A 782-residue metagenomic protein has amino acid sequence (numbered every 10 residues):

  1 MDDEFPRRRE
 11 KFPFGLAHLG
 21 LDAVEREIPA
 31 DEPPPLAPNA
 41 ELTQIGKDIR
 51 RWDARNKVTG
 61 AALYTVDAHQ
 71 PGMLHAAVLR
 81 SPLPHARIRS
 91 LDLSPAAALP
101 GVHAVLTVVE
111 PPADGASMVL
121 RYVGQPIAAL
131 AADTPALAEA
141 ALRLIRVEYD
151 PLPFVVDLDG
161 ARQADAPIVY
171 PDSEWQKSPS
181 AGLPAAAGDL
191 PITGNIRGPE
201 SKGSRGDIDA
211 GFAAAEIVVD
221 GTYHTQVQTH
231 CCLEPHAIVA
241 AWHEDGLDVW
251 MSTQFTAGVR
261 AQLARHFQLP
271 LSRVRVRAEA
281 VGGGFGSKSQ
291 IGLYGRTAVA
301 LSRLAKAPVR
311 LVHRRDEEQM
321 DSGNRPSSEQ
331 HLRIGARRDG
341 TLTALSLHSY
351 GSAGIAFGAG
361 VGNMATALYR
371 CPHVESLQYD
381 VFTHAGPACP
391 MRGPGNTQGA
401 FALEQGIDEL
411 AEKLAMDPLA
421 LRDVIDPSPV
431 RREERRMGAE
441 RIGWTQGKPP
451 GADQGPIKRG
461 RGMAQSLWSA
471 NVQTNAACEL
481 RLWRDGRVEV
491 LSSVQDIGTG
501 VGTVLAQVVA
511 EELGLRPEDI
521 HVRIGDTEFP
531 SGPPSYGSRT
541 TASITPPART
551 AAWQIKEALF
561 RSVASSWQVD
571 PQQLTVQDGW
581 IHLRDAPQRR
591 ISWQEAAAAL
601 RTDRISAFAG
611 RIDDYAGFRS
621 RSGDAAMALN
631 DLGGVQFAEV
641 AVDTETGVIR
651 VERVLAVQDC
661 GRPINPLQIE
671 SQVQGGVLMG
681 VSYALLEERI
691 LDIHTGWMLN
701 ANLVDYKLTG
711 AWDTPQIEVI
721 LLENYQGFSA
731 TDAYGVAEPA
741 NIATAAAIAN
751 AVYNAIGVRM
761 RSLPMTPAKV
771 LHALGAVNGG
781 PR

Functional and structural regions predicted by a protein language model:
M1-V657, W712-I720, I748-A749, Y753-I756 (+1 more regions): Structural alpha/beta core scaffold segments of enzyme domains
P84, I544, P666, G735-E738: Short histidine-centered catalytic/ligand-binding loop motif
G211, R689-Y734: Glycine-rich active-site loop/lid that clamps phosphate-bearing ligands
P534-Y536, T540, F728-A737: Short, conserved non-catalytic motifs in the polymerase core
V642, S682-E688, V736-R761: C-terminal substrate/ligand-recognition segments
G661-N665: Cytochrome P450 core scaffold surrounding the K-helix E-X-X-R motif and the conserved "meander" helix-loop region
L667, S671-L703: Active-site "cap" helix and flanking loop/linker of ATP-utilizing ligase/carboxylase catalytic domains
